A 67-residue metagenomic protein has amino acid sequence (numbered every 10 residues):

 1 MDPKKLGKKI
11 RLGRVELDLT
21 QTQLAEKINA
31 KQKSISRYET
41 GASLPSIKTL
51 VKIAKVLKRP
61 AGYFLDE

Functional and structural regions predicted by a protein language model:
M1-E16: A short, Lys/Arg-rich alpha-helix, primarily the initiator
K9, T20, S46-T49, P60: Residues that mark the N-terminal boundary/hinge immediately upstream of a DNA-recognition element
V15, E26, K55: Alpha-helical residues within the helix-turn-helix
D18-R37: Short alpha-helical DNA-recognition segment
N29, K48-Y63: DNA major-groove recognition helix of helix-turn-helix/homeodomain DNA-binding modules
R37, L65-D66: Phosphate-coordinating loops and pocket residues in cytosolic domains that bind phosphorylated ligands
